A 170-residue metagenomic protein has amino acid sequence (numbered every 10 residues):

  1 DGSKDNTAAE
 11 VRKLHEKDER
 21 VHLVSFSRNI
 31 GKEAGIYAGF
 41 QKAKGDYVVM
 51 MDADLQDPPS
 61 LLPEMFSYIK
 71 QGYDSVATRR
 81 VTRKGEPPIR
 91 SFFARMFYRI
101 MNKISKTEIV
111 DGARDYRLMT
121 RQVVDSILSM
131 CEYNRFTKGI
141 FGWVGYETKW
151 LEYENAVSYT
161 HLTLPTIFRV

Functional and structural regions predicted by a protein language model:
D1-A9, L55-Q56: A conserved acidic beta->alpha catalytic loop
K13, R20, V24-R28, K32-K42 (+3 more regions): Acceptor/aglycone-binding surface of glycosyltransferases and processive sugar-polymer synthases
R28, A53-L55, Y153: Short, conserved catalytic or interaction motifs in soluble domains
D46-D54: Short beta-strand-to-loop acidic/aromatic patch adjacent to the donor-nucleotide binding site
M50, T78, L151: Short beta-strand and adjacent tight-turn residues that come in two discontinuous sequence segments and form the edges
W143: Flexible glycine/serine/alanine-rich "lid" or loop that lines and gates the nucleotide-sugar donor pocket in diverse
Y146-Y159: Short, charged cytosolic
H161-V170: Single conserved hydrophobic/aromatic residue that forms the stacking wall/gate of nucleotide- or nucleobase-binding
